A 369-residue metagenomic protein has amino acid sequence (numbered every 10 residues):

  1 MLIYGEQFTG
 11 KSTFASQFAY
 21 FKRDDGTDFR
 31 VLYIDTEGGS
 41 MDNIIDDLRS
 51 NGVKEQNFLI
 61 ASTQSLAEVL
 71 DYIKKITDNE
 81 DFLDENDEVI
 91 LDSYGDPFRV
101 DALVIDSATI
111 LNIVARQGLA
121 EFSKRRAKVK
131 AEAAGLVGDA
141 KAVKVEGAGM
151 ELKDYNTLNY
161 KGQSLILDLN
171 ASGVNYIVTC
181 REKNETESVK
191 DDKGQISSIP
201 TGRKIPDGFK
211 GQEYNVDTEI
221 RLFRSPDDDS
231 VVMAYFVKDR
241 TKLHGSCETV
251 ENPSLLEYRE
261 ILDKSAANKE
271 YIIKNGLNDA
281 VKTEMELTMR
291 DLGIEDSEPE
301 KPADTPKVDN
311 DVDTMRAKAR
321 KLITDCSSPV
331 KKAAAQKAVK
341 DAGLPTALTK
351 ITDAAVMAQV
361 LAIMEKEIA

Functional and structural regions predicted by a protein language model:
L2-G5, T9-K11, A15-S16, Y20 (+3 more regions): Interfaces that engage single-stranded nucleic acids at replication/repair/recombination sites
Y4, D35, C180: Short beta-strand/turn micro-motifs composed of small residues that flank or help shape donor/cofactor-binding pockets
F8, L167-L256: Phosphate-binding/switch region of NTP-binding enzymes
K11, R30-V31, T36, N51 (+3 more regions): A structural/positional concept
Y20-Y33, G38: Post-Walker A helix-loop "phosphate-sensing" segment adjacent to the P-loop in P-loop NTPases
V31-Y33, E55-I60, E219-R221: Conserved beta-strand scaffold positions in the cores of enzyme catalytic domains, especially in NTP/NDP-utilizing
G95-G208: P-loop NTPase motor core
F209, R221-P302: Eukaryote-biased recognition of electropositive, low-complexity segments and basic polyanion/acidic-motif-binding
